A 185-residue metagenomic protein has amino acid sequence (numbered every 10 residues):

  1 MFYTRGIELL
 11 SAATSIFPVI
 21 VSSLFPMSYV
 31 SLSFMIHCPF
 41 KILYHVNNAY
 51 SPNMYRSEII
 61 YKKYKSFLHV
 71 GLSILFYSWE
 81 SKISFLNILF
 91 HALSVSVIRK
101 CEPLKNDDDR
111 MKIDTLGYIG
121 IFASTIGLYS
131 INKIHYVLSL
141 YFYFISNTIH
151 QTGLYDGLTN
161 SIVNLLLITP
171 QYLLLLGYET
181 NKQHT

Functional and structural regions predicted by a protein language model:
F2-T185: Multi-pass alpha-helical transmembrane bundles in non-GPCR membrane proteins that perform intramembrane catalysis
